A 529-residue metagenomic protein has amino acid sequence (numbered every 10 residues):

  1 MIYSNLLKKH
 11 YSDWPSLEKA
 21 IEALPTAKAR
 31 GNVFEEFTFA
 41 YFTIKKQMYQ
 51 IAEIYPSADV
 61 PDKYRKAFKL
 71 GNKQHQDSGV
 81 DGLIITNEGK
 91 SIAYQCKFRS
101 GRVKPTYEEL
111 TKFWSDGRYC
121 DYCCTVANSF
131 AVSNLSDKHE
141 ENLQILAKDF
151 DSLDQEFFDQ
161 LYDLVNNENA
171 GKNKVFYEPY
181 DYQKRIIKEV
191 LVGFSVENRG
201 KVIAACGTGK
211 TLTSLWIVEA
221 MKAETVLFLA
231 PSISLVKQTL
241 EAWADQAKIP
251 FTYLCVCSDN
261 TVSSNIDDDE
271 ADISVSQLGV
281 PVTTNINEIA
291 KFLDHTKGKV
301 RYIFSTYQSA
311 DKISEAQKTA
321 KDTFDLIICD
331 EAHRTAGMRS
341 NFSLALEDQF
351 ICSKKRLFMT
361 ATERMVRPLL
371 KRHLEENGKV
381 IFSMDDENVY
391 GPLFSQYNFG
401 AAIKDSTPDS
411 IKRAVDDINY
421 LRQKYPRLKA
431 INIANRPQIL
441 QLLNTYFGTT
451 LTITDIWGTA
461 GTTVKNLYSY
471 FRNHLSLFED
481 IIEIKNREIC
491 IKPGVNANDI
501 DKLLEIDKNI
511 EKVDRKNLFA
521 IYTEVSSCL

Functional and structural regions predicted by a protein language model:
A29-R118, I491-I506, N517-F519, C528: Catalytic centers of nucleases
F176-N198: N-terminal pre-P-loop "Q-motif" helix
V196-I217: Walker A/P-loop
I203-G207, H333-R334, Q349-L374: Conserved helicase ATPase motor motifs in RecA-like P-loop NTPase domains
E224-A247, L254-T261, R436: Conserved Walker A/P-loop ATP-binding site and its immediately adjacent core in helicase/helicase-like ATPase domains
V226-F228, I233-V236, T407-A460, Y522-S526: Conserved strand-helix element at the start of the C-terminal RecA-like helicase core
E288-T323: Conserved helix/coil segment N-terminal to the catalytic DExD/H
T319-F358: SF2 helicase catalytic motif II
